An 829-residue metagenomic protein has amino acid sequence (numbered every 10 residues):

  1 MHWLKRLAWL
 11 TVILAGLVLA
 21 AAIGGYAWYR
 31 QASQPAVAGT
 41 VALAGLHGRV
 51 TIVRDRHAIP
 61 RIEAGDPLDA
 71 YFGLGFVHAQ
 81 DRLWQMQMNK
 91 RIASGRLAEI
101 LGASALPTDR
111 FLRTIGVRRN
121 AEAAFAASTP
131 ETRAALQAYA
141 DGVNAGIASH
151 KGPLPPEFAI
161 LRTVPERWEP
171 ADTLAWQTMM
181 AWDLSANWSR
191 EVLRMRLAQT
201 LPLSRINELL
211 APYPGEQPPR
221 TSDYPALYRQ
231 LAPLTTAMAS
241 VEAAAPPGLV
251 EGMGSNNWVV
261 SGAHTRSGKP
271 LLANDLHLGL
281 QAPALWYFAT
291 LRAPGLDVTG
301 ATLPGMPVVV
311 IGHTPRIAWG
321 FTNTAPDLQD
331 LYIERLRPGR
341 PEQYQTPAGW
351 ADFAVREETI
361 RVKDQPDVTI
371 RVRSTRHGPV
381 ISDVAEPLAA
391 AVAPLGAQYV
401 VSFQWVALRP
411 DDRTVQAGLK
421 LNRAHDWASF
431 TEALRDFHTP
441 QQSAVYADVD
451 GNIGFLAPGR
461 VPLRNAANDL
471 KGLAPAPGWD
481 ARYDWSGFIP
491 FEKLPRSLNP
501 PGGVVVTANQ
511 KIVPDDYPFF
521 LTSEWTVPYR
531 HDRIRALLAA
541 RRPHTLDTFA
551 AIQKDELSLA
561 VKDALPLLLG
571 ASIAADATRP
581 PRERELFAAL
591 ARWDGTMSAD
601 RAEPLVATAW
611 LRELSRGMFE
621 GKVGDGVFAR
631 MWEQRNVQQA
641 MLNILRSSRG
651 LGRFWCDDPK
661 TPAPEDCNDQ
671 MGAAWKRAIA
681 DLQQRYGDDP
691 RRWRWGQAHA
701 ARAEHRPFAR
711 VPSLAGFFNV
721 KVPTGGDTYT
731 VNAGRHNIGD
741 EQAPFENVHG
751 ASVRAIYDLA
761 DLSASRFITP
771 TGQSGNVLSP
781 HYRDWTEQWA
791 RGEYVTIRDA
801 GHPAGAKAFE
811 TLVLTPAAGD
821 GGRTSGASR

Functional and structural regions predicted by a protein language model:
M1-L19: N-terminal Sec-pathway targeting helices
I23-L271, L276-A282, G295, G300 (+7 more regions): Substrate-recognition/specificity elements adjacent to catalytic centers across diverse enzyme folds
D69-L101, G320-R371, P379, D480-V527 (+2 more regions): Gly/Pro-rich active-site capping loops and adjacent beta-alpha segments that organize cofactor/substrate pockets
A70-G73, F111, N120-R133, S402-Q404 (+5 more regions): Second-shell loop/turn segments in exported
V250-G252, A293-V308, G312-I317, F321-G478: Glycine- and hydrophobic-rich flexible loops that cap the catalytic core of alpha/beta enzyme folds
I381-S382, Y399, T439-R541, T596-A599 (+2 more regions): Hydrophobic alpha-helical segments
F520, E524-P580, C667-R829: Terminal end segments
A609-R694: Charged, long alpha-helical assembly modules
